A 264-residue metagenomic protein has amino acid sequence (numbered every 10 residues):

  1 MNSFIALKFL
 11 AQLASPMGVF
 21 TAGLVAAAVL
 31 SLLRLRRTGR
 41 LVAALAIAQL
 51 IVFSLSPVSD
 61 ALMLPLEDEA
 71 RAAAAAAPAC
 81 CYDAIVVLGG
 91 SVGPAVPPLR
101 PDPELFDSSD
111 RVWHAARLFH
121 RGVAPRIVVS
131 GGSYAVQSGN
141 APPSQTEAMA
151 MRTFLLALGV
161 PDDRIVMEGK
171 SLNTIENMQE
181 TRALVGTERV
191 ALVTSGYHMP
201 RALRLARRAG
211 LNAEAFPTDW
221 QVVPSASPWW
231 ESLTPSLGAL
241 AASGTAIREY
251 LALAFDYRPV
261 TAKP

Functional and structural regions predicted by a protein language model:
M1-S31: Membrane-embedded alpha-helical segments of integral membrane proteins
N2-L10, V58, L62-L66, I247-A254: Hydrophobic alpha-helical segments of integral membrane proteins, encompassing both true transmembrane helices
S31-R40: Membrane-interface helix-boundary motifs at transmembrane edges
R36, P65-E69, Y257-T261: Transmembrane helix-loop junctions in multipass membrane proteins, especially transporters and channels
L41-S56: Hydrophobic membrane-insertion alpha-helices, especially the h-region of bacterial N-terminal signal peptides
V52-L237: A structural signal for short, hydrophobic/glycine-enriched beta-strand patches
Q221-T234, A239-P264: Extracytoplasmic/luminal low-complexity segments enriched in Pro/Gly and acidic/polar residues that act as flexible
